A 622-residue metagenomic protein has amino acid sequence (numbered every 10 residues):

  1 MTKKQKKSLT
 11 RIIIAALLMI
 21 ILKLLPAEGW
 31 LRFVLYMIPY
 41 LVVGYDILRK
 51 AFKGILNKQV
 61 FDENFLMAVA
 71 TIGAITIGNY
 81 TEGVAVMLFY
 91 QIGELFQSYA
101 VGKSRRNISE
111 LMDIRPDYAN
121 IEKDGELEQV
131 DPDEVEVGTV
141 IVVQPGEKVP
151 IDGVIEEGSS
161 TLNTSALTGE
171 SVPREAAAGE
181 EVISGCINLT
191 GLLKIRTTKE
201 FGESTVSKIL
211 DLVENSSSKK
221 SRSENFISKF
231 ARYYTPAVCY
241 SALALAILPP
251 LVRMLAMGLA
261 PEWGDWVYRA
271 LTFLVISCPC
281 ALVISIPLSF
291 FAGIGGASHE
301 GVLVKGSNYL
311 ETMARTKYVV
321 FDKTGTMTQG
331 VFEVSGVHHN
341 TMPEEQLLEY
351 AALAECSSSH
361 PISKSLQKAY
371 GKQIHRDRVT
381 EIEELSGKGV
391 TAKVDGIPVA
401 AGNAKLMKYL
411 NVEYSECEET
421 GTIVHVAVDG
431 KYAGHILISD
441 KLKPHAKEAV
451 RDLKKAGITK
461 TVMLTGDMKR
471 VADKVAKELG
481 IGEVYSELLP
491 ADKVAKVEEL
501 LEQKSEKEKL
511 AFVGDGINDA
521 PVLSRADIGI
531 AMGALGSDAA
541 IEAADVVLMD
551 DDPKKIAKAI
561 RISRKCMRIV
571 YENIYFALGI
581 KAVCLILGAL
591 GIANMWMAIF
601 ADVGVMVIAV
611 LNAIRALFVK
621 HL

Functional and structural regions predicted by a protein language model:
T2-Y118, K220, K229, P236-A237 (+1 more regions): Transmembrane helix-loop-helix hairpins at the membrane interface
L17-V34, L41, K53-D62, A68-G83 (+3 more regions): Helix-interface capping motifs at the ends of transmembrane segments in multi-pass membrane proteins
E63-A68, L167, Y268, C278-A354 (+2 more regions): Conserved catalytic phosphorylation-site environment of P-type ATPases
M87-P145, A176, V304, I374 (+4 more regions): Juxtamembrane coupling segments of multi-pass membrane pumps/enzymes
E110-E203, N308-A351, K393: Conserved cytosolic catalytic loops of P-type ATPases
Q144, V334-K460, K469, I481-V497: P-type ATPase nucleotide-binding
S241, K504-K507, A544, M549-L622: Membrane-embedded transport module
G396, T422, V428-E572: Conserved ATP-binding TGD loop and adjacent catalytic N/P-domain core of P-type ATPases
